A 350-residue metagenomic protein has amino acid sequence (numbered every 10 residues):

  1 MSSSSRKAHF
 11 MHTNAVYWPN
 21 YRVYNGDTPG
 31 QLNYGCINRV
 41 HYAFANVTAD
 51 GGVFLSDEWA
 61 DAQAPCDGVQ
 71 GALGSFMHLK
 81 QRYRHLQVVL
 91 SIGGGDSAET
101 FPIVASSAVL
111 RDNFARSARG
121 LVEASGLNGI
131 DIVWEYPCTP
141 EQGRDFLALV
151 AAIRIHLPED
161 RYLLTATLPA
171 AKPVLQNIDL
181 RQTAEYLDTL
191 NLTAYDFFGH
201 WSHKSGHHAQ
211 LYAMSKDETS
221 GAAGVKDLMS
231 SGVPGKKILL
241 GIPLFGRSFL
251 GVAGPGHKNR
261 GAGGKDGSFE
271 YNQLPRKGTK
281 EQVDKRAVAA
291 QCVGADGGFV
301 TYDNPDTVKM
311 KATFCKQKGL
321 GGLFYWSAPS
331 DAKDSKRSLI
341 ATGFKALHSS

Functional and structural regions predicted by a protein language model:
S2-V122, S338-A341, H348: Glycan-recognition patch characteristic of GH18 chitinases/ENGases and related GlcNAc/peptidoglycan-binding proteins
F10-H12, C36, R84-V88, G126-I130 (+4 more regions): Short, well-ordered coil/turn segments that N-cap beta-strands
A15, P19, D50-Q70, E135-R276: Substrate-binding surface in catalytic domains of secreted glycosidases
N20-G35, S106-A124, K172-T183, G221 (+2 more regions): Short, acidic/polar
V40, L90, I132, I153 (+4 more regions): Conserved, mostly hydrophobic/aromatic
S56-D57, F198-H200, K237-Q317, K333 (+1 more regions): Glycan-binding loop/region signatures in secreted carbohydrate-active enzymes
Q70-M77, A115-V122, G143, L147-R154 (+3 more regions): Generic structural signal for well-ordered alpha-helices, preferentially at hydrophobic/aromatic core positions
S117-G143, L192, D196, F324: Active-site groove signature of glycoside hydrolases
